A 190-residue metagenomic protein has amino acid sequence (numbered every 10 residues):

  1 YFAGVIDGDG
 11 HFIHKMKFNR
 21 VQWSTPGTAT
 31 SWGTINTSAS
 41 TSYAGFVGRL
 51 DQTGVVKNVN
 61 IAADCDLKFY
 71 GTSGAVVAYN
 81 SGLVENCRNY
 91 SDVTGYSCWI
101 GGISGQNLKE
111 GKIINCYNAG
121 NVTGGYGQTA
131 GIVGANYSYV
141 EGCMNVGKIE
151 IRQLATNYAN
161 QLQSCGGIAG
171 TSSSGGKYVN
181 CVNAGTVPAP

Functional and structural regions predicted by a protein language model:
Y1-P190: Predominantly extracellular beta-rich ligand-binding scaffolds that present long acidic/polar faces for carbohydrate
